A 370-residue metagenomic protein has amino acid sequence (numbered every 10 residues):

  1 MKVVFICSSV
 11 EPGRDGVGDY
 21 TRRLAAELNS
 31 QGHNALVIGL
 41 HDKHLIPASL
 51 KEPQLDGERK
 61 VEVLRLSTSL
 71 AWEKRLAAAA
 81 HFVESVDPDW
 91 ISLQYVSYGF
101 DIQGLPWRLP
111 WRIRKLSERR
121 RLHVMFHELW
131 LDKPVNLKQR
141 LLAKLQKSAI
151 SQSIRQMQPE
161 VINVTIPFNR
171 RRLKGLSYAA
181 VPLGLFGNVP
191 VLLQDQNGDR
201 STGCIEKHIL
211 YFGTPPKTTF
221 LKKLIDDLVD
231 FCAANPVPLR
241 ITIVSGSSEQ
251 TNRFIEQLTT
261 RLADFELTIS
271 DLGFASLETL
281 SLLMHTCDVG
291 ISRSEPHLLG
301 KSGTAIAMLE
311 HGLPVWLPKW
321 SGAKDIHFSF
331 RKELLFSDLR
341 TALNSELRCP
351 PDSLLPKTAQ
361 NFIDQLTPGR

Functional and structural regions predicted by a protein language model:
C7-P12, A26-S85, G246-R253: N-terminal strand-loop element at the rim of the active site of nucleotide-sugar-dependent glycosyltransferases
C7-R22, L45, G99-G104, K217-L221 (+1 more regions): A short, glycine/small-residue-rich beta-strand->loop->alpha-helix junction that serves as a flexible
W111-K115, R140-I162: Membrane-proximal helix-turn-helix segments that form the acceptor-binding/catalytic region of lipid-linked
S151-G213: Donor nucleotide-sugar binding/catalytic pocket of nucleotide-sugar-dependent glycosyltransferases
Q196-L258: Conserved catalytic-core segment of nucleotide-activated headgroup transferases in glycan assembly
F254-S276: Nucleotide-activated donor-binding/catalytic signature segment of Leloir-type glycosyltransferases, i.e., the conserved
L282-L299: Acidic donor-binding loop of glycosyltransferase active sites
V289-G290, A307-E310, P314-K319: Short hydrophobic beta-strand element within catalytic cores of glycosyltransferases and related nucleotide-activated
